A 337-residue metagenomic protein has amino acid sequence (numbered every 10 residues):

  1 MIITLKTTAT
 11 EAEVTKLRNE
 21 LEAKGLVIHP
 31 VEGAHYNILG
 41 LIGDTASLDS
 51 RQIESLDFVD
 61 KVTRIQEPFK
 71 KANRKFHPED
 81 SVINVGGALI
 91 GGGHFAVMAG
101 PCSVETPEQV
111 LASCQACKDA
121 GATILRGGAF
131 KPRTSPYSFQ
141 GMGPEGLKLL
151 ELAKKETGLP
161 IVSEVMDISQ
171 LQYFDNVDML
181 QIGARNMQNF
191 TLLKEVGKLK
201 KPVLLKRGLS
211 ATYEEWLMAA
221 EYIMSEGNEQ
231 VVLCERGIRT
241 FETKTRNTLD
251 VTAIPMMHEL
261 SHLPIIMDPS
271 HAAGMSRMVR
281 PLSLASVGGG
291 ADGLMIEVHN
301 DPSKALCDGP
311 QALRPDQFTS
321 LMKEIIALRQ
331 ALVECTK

Functional and structural regions predicted by a protein language model:
M1-V97: Non-catalytic terminal accessory/regulatory regions of metabolic enzymes
K6, F95-A112, P136-Q140, P160-E164 (+3 more regions): Active-site mouth loops of central-metabolism enzymes
K6, M142, G158-S169, D178-T191 (+3 more regions): Catalytic beta/alpha-barrel core
R74-E79, S135-K148, S169, A184-K200 (+3 more regions): Active-site-adjacent beta->alpha loops and helix N-cap segments on the catalytic face of soluble alpha/beta enzymes
V85, L199-V298: Catalytic alpha/beta core domains of metabolic enzymes, predominantly
A96-P101, L125-G127, I161-S163, L180-I182 (+4 more regions): Hydrophobic faces of well-ordered beta-strands that scaffold small-molecule active sites in alpha/beta enzyme cores
R126-P144, N300-P310: Glycine-rich, proline-tolerant flexible connector loops at the mouths of alpha/beta enzymes
F139-S163, E195-P202, V251-I265, Q311-E334: Alpha-helix-loop-beta-strand connector modules within alpha/beta enzyme cores
